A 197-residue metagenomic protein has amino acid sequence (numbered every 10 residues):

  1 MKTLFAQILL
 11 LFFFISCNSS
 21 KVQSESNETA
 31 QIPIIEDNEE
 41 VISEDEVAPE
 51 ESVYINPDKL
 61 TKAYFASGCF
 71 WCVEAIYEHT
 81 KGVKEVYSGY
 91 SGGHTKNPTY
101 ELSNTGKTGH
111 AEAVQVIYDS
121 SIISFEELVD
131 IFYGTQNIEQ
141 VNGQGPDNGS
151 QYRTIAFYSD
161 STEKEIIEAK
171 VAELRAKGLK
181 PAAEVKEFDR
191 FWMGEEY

Functional and structural regions predicted by a protein language model:
M1-K2, N18: N-terminal hydrophobic targeting signals that begin at the initiator methionine
K2-L10: Sec-dependent signal peptide recognition, specifically the positively charged N-region followed immediately by
F13-S16: C-terminal motif of bacterial Sec signal peptides marking the signal peptidase cleavage site
N18-Y197: Flexible coil/turn and secondary-structure edge motifs
